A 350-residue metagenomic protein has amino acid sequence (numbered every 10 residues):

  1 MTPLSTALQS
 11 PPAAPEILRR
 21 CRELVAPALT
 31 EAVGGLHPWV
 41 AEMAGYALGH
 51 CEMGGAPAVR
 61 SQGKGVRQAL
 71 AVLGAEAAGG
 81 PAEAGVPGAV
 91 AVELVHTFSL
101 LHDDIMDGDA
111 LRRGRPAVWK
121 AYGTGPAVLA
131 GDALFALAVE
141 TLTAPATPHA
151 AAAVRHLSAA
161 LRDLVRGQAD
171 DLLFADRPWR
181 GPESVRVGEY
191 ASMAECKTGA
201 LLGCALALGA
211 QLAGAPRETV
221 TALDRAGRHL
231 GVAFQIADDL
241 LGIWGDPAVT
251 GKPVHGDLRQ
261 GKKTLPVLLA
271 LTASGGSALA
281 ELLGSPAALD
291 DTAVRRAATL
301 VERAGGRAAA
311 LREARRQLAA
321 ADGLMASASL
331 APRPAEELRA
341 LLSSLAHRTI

Functional and structural regions predicted by a protein language model:
M1-V95, L101, I105-K120, D171-S184 (+3 more regions): Conserved N-terminal diphosphate/IPP-binding helix and adjacent helical/loop segment of trans-prenyltransferase domains
A14, L18, R22, V40 (+9 more regions): Hydrophobic packing residues in well-ordered alpha-helices of helical domains and bundles
T30, G34-V40, A58-K64, L129 (+1 more regions): All-alpha helical catalytic cores of prenyl diphosphate-utilizing isoprenoid enzymes
V40-A44, A110, L241-T250, S277-G284 (+1 more regions): A glycine-biased, small/acidic residue-tolerant capping/turn segment at secondary-structure junctions
E42-A91, L137, T141-T143, V187-L230 (+2 more regions): Alpha-helical phosphate/pyrophosphate-handling elements in metalloenzyme active cores
Y46-A47, A91, G108, H156-A160 (+5 more regions): Short acidic/histidine-centered micro-motifs embedded in hydrophobic/aromatic stretches that mark compact functional
V59, R112-F135, R180-K197, D224-R225 (+2 more regions): Divalent-cation-assisted or electrostatically stabilized phosphate/pyrophosphate-binding catalytic cores
S99-L100, G231-Q235, L269: Alpha-helical transmembrane segments of multi-pass membrane proteins
